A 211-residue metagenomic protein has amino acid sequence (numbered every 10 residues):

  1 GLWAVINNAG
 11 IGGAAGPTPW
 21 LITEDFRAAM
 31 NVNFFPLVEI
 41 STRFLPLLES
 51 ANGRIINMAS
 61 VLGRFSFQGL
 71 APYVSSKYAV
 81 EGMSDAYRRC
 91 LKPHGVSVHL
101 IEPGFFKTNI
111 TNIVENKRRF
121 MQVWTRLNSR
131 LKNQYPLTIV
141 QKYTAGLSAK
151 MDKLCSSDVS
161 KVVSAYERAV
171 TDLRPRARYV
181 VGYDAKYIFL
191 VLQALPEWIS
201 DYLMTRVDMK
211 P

Functional and structural regions predicted by a protein language model:
V5-I6, I55: Conserved hydrophobic beta-strands of the Rossmann-like cofactor-binding core in SDR/related NAD(P)H-dependent
G12-R27, G69-P72: Conserved mid-core segment of classical short-chain dehydrogenase/reductases
S41, S76-A79: Active-site helix of classical SDR
S41-T42, D85: A short, exposed helix-loop element centered on a Lys and neighboring polar residues
S60: Residue(s) in the substrate-gating loop at a strand-loop-helix junction that position the organic substrate next
F65, A86-S97: Active-site-adjacent segment of SDR/Rossmann-fold oxidoreductases
P93-R176: SDR active-site lid
